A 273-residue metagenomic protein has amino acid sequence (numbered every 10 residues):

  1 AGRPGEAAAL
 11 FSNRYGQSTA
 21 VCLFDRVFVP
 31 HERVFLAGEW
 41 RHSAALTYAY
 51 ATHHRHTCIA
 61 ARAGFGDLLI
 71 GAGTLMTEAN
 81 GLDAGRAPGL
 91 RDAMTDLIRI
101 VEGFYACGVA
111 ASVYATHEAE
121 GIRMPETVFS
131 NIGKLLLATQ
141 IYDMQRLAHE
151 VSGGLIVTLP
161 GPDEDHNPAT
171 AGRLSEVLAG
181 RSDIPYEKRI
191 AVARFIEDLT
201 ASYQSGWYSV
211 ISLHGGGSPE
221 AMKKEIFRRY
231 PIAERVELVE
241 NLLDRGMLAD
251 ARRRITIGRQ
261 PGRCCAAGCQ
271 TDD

Functional and structural regions predicted by a protein language model:
A1: DPxDG-like acidic metal-binding loop motif
G5-V101: Glycine-rich beta->alpha junctions and the first turn(s) of the following alpha-helix
R41-A44, A111, G154, G161: Flexible domain-boundary/linker segments
T47-A51, I100, H117-G121, P160-S175: Short amphipathic alpha-helical patches
F65-D143: Long, well-ordered mid-to-C-terminal structural blocks that present hydrophobic/aromatic surfaces
V128-C265: Alpha-helix capping/hinge segments and adjacent helical runs
R263-D273: Histidine-centered metal-binding segments
